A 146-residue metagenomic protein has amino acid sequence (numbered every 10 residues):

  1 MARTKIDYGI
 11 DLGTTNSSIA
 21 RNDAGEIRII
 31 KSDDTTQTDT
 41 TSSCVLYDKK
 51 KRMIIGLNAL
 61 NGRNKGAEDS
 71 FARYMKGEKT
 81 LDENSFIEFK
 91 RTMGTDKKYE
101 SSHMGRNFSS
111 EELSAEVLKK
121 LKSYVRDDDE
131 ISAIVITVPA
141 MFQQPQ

Functional and structural regions predicted by a protein language model:
A2-R28, E83: Gly/Thr-rich phosphate-binding beta-strand-loop-beta motif of the actin/hexokinase/Hsp70
G25-Q146: Phosphate-binding loop and its immediate beta->loop->alpha context in nucleotide/phosphate-handling enzymes
